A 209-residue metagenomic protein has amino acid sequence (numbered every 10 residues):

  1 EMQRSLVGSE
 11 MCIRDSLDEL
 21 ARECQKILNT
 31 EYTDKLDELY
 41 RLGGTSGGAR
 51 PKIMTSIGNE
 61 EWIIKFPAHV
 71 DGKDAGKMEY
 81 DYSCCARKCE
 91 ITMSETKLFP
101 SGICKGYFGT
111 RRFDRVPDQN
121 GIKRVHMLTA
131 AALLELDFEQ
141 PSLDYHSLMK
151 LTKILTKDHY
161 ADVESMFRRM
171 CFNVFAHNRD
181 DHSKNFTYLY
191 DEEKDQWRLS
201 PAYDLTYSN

Functional and structural regions predicted by a protein language model:
E1-G8: Positively charged, low-complexity/disordered segments
S9-S183, T187-N209: Phosphate/dinucleotide-binding and metal-coordinating scaffold of catalytic cores in nucleotide-dependent enzymes
